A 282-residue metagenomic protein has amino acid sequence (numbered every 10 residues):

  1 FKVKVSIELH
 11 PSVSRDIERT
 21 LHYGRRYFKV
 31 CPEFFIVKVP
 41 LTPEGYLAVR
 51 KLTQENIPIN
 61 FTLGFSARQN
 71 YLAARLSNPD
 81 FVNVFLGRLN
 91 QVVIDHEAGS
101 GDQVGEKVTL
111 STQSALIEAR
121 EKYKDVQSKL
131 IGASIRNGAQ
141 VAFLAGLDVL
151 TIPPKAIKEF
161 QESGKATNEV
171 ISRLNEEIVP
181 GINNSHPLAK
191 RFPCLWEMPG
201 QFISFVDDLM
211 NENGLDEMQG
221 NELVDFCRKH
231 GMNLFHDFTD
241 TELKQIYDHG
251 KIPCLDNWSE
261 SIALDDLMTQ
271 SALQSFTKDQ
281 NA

Functional and structural regions predicted by a protein language model:
F1, F28-C31, T109, Q113-R120 (+1 more regions): Structural signal for hydrophobic packing residues in well-ordered secondary-structure cores of soluble enzyme domains
F1-E44, V49, Q54: Active-site beta->alpha loop and helix N-cap motifs at the rims of alpha/beta catalytic domains
I7, V141, F276: A residue-level signal for conserved active-site and pocket-lining positions in enzyme catalytic cores
R15, P40, F61-T62, K129 (+1 more regions): Residues that cap or flank secondary-structure elements
I17-L21, Y46, A67, D102-L110 (+1 more regions): Non-membrane alpha-helical structural segments and their capping/turn regions in soluble enzymes
I57: Short phosphate-binding/catalytic loops that engage adenosine nucleotides
N60, F65-N211: Catalytic alpha/beta core domains of metabolic enzymes, predominantly
F192-A282: C-terminal extensions of enzymes
